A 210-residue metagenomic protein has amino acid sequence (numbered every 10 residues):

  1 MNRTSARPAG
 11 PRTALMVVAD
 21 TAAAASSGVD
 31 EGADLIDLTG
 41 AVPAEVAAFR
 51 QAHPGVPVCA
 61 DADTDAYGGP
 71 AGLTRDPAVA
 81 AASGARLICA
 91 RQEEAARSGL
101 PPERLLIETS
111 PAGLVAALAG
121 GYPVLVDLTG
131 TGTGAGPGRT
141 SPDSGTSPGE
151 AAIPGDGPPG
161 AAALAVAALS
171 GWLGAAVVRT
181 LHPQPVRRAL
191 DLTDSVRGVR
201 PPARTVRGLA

Functional and structural regions predicted by a protein language model:
N2-E31, P43-A210: Active-site-adjacent loop and "lid" segments of alpha/beta metabolic enzymes
